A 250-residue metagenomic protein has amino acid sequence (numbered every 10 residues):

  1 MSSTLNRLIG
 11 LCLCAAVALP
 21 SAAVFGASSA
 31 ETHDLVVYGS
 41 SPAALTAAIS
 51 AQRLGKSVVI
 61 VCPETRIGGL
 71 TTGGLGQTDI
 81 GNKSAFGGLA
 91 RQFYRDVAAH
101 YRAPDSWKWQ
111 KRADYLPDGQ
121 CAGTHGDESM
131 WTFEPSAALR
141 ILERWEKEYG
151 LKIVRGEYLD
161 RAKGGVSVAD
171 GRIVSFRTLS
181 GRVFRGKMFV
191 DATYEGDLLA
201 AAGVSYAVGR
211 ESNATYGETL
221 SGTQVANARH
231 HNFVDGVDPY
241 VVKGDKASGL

Functional and structural regions predicted by a protein language model:
L8-A22: Bacterial N-terminal signal peptides
A30-S41: Beta1/beta-strand and adjacent pyrophosphate-binding region of the FAD-binding site in flavoprotein oxidoreductases
E31-H33, S180-M188: Core beta-strand elements of the Rossmann-like FAD/NAD(P) dinucleotide-binding domain in flavoenzyme oxidoreductases
A44: N-terminal Rossmann-fold NAD(P) dinucleotide-binding loop
K56, C62-S167, A207, T215-G217 (+1 more regions): Conserved N-terminal/central alpha/beta ligand/cofactor-binding core
G164-V183: Conserved beta-strand-loop-beta-strand element in the redox core of flavoprotein oxidoreductases
M188, A192-D197, A202: Glycine-/small-residue-rich beta->alpha transition segments that form the dinucleotide
L198-L250: Rossmann-like dinucleotide-binding core of oxidoreductases
